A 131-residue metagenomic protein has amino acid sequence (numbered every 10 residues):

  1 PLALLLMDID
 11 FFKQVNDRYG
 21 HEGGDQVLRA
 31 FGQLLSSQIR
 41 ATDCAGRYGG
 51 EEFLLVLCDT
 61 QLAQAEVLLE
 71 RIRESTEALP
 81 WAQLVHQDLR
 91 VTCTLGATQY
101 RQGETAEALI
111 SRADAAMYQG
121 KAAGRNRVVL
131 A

Functional and structural regions predicted by a protein language model:
P1, F11-D59, A63-V67, R71 (+2 more regions): Cytosolic catalytic cores of cyclic-nucleotide second-messenger enzymes
A3, T94: Cell-envelope/extracellular polymer assembly enzymes that use nucleotide-activated donors
L4, L84-V85, V128-A131: Short, hydrophobic secondary-structure boundary micro-motifs
L5-D8, G50, A113: Conserved metal-coordinating catalytic motifs of nucleotidyl cyclase and c-di-GMP turnover enzymes
I9, T60, W81, Y100: Hydrophobic pocket-lining residues within nucleotide cofactor-binding pockets
R47, T76-C93: Catalytic core regions of nucleotide second-messenger enzymes
L62, E66-E70, Q99-L130: Catalytic-core segments of nucleotide cyclases and related cyclic-nucleotide turnover enzymes
